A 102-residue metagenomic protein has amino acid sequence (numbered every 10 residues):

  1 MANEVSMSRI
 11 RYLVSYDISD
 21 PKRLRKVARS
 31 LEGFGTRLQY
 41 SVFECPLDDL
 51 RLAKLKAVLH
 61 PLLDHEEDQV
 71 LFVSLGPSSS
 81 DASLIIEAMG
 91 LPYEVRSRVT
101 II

Functional and structural regions predicted by a protein language model:
A2-L13, K22-I102: Basic nucleic-acid-binding interfaces
Y16-D17: DG-centered beta-turn motif at the end of beta-strands
